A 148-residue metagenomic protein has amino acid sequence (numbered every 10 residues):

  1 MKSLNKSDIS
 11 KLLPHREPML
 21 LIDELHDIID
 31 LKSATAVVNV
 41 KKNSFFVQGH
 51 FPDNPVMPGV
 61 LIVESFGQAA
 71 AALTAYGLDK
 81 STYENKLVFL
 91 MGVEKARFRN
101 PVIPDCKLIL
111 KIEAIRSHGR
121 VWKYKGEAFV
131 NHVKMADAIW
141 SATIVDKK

Functional and structural regions predicted by a protein language model:
M1-D27: N-terminal leader/capping segments at the start of a protein or of a new domain
K2-S3, A71-I109, M135-D137, A142: Hydrophobic beta-strand-centered segment that forms part of the acyl-chain substrate-binding groove
L4-D8, T35-V38, S65: RNA-interacting cores
S10, D53, R97-N100: Beta-strand-rich interaction surfaces with strong enrichment in secreted/lumenal proteins
P14, I103-C106, E113-K148: HotDog/MaoC-like acyl-thioester-processing domains
E17-M57, I62: Catalytic strand-loop segment that frames the active site of acyl-thioester-processing enzymes
D23-H26, E94, R99, E113-I115 (+1 more regions): Conserved positions in beta-strands of structured domains
L25, M57-T82: Active-site helix/loop of acyl-thioester processing domains in fatty-acid/polyketide metabolism, spanning hotdog-fold
